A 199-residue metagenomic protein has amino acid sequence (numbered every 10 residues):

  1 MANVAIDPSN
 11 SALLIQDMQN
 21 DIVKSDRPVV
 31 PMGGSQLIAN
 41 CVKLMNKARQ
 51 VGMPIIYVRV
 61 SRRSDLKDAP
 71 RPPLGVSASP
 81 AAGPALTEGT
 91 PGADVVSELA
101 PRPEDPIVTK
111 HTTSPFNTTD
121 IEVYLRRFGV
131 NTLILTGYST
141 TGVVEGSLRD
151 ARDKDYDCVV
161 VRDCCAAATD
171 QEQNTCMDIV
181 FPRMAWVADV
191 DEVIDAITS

Functional and structural regions predicted by a protein language model:
M1-R102, A196-S199: Active-site acidic carboxylates
Q50-M53, G129, D155: Glycine-centered short loops/turns at secondary-structure junctions
G89-G137: Internal catalytic-core helix/loop-beta-alpha segment that presents or stabilizes conserved functional determinants
I134-G137, D155-D170: A short glycine-rich beta-strand->turn/loop micro-motif centered on a GG-aromatic cluster
T140-S147: Short glycine/serine/threonine-rich phosphate/pyrophosphate-binding segments that cradle anionic phosphate groups
T169-F181: Active-site-proximal loop->helix
P182-S199: A charged, well-structured terminal subsegment
